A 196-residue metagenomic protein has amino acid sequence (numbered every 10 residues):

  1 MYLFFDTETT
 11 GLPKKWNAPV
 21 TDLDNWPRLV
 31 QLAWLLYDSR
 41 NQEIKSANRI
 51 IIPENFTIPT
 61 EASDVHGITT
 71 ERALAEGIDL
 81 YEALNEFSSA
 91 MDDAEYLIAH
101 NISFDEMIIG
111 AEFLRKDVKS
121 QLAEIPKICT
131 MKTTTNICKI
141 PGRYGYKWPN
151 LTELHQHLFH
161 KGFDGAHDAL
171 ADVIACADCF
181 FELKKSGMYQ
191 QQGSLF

Functional and structural regions predicted by a protein language model:
M1-L3: Extreme N-terminal starter segment of soluble prokaryotic enzymes
T7-V20: Short acidic, Gly/Ser-rich segments with clustered Asp/Glu that frequently serve as metal-coordination loops in enzyme
K15, W26-I68, S88-F196: Metal-dependent phosphoesterase core characteristic of DEDDh/y 3'-5' exonuclease domains
S63-E86: Metal-dependent phosphoesterase signature
